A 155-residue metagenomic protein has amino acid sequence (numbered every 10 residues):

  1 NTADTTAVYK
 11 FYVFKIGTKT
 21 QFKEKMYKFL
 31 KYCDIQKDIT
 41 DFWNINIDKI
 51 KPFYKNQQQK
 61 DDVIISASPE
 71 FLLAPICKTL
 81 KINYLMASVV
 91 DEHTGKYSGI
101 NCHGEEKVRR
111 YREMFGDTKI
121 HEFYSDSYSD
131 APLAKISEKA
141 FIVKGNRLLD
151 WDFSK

Functional and structural regions predicted by a protein language model:
N1-N56: A metal-dependent, Asp-based hydrolase signature
K37-D38, W43-K155: C-terminal cap/substrate-recognition subdomain and adjoining C-terminal extension of metal-dependent phosphatase-like
